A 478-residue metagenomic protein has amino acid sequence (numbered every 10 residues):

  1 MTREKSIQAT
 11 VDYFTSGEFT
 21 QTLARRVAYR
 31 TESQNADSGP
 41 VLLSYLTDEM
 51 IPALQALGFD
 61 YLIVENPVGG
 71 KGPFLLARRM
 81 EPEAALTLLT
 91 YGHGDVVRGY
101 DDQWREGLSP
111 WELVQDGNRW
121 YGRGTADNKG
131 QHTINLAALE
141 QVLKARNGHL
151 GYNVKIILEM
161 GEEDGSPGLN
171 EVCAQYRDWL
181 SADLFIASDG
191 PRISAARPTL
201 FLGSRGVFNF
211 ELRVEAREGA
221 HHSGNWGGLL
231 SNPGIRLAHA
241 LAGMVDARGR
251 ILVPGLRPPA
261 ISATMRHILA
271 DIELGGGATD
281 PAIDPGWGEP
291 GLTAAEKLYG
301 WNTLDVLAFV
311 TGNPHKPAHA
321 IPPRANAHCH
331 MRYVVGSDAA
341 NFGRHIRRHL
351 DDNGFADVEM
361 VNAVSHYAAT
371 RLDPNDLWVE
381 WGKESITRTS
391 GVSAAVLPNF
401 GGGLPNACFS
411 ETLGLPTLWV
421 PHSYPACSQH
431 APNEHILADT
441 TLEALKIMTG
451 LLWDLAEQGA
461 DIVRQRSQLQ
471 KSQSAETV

Functional and structural regions predicted by a protein language model:
T2-D101, R324-N326: N-terminal helical capping/dimerization or prosegment-like subdomains of hydrolases acting on amide or phosphate bonds
T15, W104-R105, N147-G148, F201-V207 (+3 more regions): Short glycine/proline-enriched loop/turn "hinge" motifs that connect secondary-structure elements and lie
E83-A85, S194-A195, I251-K316, A320-R324 (+3 more regions): An extended, acidic, His-containing surface patch that forms the Zn2+-binding/catalytic region of metallohydrolases
A85-K155, D178, E443: Active-site metal-coordination/substrate-binding segment of hydrolases, especially metallo-dependent peptidases
G94-D95, M244-R248, R347-A356: A common structural junction motif
G151-N232: Histidine/acidic-residue-rich, glycine-tolerant segments that coordinate divalent metal ions
G227-R248: A short core secondary-structure module
